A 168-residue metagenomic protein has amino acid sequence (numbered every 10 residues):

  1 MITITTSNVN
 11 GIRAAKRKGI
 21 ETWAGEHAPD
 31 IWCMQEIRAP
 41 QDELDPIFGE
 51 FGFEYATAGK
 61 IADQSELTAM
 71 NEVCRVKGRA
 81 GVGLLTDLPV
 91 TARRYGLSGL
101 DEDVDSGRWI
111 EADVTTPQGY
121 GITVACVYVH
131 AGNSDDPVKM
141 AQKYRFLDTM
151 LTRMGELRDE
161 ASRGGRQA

Functional and structural regions predicted by a protein language model:
M1-K16, W23, H27, Q41-G59: Internal alpha/beta domain cores that form substrate/cofactor-binding pockets in large enzymes and binding proteins
M1-T5, A14-E21, L88-A168: Active-site regions of metal-assisted phosphoester/phosphodiester hydrolases, unifying DNase/endonuclease modules
S7, M34-E36: Short His-Asn-centered micro-motif
A28-C33: Proline-aspartate-enriched helix->loop->beta-strand connector
R38, E43-G132: Structured beta-strand-rich core segments of catalytic domains in phosphoester-bond hydrolases
